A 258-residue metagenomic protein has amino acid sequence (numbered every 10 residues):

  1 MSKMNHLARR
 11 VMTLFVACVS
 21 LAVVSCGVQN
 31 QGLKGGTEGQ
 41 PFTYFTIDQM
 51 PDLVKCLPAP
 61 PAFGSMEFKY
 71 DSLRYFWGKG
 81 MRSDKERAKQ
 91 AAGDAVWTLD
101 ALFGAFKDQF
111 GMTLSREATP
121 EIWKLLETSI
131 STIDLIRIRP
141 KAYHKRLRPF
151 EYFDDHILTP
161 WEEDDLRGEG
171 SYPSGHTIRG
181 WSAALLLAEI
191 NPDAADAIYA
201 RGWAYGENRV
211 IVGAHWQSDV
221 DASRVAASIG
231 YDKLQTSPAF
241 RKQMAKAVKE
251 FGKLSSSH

Functional and structural regions predicted by a protein language model:
K3-F15: Bacterial N-terminal signal peptides that target proteins for export
K3-M4, V28, D219: Intrinsically disordered, low-complexity peptide-like regions
A8-R9, G175, S218: Residue-level micro-sites within transmembrane alpha helices that shape and flank functional polar/acidic positions
V23-S25: C-terminal motif of bacterial Sec signal peptides marking the signal peptidase cleavage site
N30-V212, T236, Q243, L254: Hydrophobic alpha-helical bundle signature of multipass membrane enzymes
A204-Q235: Interfacial helix-loop-helix junctions of multi-pass membrane proteins
G230-H258: C-terminal membrane module of polytopic membrane proteins
